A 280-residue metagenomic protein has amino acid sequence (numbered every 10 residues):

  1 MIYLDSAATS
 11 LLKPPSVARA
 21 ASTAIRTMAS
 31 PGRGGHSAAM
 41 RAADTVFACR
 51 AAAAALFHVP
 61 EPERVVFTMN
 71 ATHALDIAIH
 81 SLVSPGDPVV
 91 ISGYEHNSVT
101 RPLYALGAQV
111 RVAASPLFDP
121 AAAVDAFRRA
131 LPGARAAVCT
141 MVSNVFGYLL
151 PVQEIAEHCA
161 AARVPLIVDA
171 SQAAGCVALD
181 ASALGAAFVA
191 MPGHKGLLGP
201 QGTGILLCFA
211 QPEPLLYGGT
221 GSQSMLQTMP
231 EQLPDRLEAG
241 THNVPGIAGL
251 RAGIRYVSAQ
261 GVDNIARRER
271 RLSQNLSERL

Functional and structural regions predicted by a protein language model:
M1-L280: Pyridoxal 5′-phosphate
